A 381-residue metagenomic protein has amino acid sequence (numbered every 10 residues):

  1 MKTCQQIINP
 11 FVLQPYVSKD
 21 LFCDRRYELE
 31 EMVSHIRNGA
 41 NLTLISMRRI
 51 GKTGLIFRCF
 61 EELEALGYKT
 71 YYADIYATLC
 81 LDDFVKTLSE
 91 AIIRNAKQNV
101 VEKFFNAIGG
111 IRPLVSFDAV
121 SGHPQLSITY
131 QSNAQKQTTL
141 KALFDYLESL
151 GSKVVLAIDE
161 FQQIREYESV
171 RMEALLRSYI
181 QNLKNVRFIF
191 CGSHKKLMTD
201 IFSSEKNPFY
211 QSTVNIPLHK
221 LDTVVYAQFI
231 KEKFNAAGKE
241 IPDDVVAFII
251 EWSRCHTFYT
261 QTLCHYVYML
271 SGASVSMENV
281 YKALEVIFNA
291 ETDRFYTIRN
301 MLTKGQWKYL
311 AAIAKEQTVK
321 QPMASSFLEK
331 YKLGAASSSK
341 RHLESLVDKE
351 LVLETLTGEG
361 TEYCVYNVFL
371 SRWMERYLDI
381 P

Functional and structural regions predicted by a protein language model:
M1-L42, L353, I380-P381: A short, basic N-terminal segment
K2-C4, I8-N9, N289, D293-P381: C-terminal leucine-rich, beta-strand-based interaction scaffolds used for sensing/assembly
I36-R37, Q162, R254, Y268 (+2 more regions): Short, locally clustered residues in the helix-turn-helix/winged-helix DNA-binding domain
A40-N41, I45-I50, G54-V155: P-loop NTPase nucleotide-binding core
E62, L175, Y266, S345 (+1 more regions): Alpha-helical DNA-recognition elements
L126-H194, S203: Conserved Walker B catalytic segment
D200-E251, S274: Helix-loop-helix "sensor" segment of P-loop NTPases
K231-R294: Amphipathic alpha-helical "lid/sensor" segments that cap RecA-like P-loop NTPase cores
